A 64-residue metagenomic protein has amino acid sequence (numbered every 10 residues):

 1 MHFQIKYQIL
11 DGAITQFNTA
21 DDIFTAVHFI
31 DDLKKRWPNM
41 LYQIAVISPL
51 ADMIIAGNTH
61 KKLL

Functional and structural regions predicted by a protein language model:
M1-T15, I44-V46: Short aromatic-glycine-(Arg/Gly/Cys) micro-motifs in beta-strand/loop hairpins
Q4, A20, P49-L50: Functionally constrained cores in energy, signaling, and assembly domains
G12-T25: A short, exposed loop/beta-hairpin motif centered on an aromatic-Gly-Thr core
T15, D32-L64: Short, mixed-charge low-complexity intrinsically disordered segments
